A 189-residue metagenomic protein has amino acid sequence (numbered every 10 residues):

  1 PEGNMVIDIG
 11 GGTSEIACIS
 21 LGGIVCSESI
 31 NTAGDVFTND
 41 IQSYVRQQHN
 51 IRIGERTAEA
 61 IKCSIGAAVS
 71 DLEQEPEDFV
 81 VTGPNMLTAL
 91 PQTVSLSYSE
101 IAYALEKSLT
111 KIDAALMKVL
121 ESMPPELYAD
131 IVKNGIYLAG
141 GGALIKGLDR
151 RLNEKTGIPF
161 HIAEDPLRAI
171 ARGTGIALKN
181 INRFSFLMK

Functional and structural regions predicted by a protein language model:
P1-C26, E73, K146: Gly/Thr-rich phosphate-binding beta-strand-loop-beta motif of the actin/hexokinase/Hsp70
P1-I7, G175-K179, R183: Conserved phosphate-binding catalytic cores of ATP/NTP-utilizing and phosphoryl-transfer enzymes
G3, F79, R150: Glycine-rich phosphate-binding loops of nucleotide-dependent enzymes
D8, I41, L116, L138 (+1 more regions): Residue-level signature of catalytic and energy-coupling elements of molecular machines, predominantly ATP/GTP-dependent
L21-E106: Phosphate-binding glycine-rich/basic clefts of nucleotide- and phosphate-handling proteins, predominantly
A104-V132, A177-I181: Phosphate/ATP-binding catalytic cores across multiple sugar-kinase/actin-like superfamilies, primarily ASKHA
Y128-L152: Glycine-rich phosphate-binding loops at beta-strand->alpha-helix junctions
R150-I176, F184-M188: Conserved phosphate-binding/catalytic loops in two-lobed NTP-binding clefts
